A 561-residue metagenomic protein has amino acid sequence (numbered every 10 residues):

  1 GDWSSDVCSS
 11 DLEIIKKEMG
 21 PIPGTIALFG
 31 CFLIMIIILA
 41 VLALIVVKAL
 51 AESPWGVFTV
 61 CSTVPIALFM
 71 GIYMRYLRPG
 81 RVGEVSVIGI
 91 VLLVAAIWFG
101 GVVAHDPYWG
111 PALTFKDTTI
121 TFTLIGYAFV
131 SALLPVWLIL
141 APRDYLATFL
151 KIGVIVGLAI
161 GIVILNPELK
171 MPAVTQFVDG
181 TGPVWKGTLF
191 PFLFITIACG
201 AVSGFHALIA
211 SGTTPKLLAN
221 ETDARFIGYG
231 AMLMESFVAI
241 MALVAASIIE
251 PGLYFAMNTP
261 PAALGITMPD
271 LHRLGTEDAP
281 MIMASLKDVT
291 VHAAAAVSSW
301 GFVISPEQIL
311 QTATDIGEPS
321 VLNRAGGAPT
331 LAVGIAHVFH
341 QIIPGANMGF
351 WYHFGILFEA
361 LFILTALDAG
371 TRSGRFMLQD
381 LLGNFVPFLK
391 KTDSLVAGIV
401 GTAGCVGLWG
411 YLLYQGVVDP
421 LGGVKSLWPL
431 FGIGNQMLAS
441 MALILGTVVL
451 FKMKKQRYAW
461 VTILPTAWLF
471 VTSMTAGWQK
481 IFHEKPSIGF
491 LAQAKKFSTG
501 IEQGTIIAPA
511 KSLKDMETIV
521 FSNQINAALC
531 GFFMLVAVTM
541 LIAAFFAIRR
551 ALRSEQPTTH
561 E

Functional and structural regions predicted by a protein language model:
D2-W3, V7-S9: Short, small-residue-biased leader/transition segments that mark boundaries at the very start of proteins
S4, I162-V178, L233-G334, A369 (+1 more regions): Extracellular/periplasmic helix-exit of transmembrane alpha-helices
E18-I36, G228-I240, A325-G327, G345-G355 (+3 more regions): Loop-to-transmembrane helix boundary motifs in multi-pass membrane proteins
A40-C61, P79-V85, D106-I120, L138-A147 (+7 more regions): Transmembrane helix-loop boundary segments of multi-pass membrane transporters
S53-F58, G71-L92, K116-D117, L146-A147 (+3 more regions): C-terminal membrane-solvent junction of multi-pass transporters and transport-like membrane proteins
G71-R75, V91-F122, V130-A132, I152-V178 (+2 more regions): Hydrophobic alpha-helical segments and their helix-loop junctions in multi-pass secondary transporters
V87-W98, T148-G161, M232-I240, T466-T472: Small-residue-rich segments of transmembrane alpha-helices in multi-pass membrane proteins, especially helix faces
L134-K151, F205, I209-A239, M257-N258 (+5 more regions): Hydrophobic, small-residue-rich membrane helices and short re-entrant helix-turn-helix hairpins that build
